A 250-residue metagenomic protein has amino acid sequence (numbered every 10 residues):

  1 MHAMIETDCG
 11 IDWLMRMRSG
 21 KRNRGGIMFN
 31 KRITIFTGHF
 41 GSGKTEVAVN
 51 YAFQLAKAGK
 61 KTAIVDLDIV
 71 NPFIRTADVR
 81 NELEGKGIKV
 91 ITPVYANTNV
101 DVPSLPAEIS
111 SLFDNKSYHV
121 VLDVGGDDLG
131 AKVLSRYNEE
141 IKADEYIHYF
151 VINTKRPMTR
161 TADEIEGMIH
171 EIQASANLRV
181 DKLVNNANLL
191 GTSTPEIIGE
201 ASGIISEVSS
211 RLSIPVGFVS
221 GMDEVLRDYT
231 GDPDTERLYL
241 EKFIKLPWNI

Functional and structural regions predicted by a protein language model:
F36: Hydrophobic anchor at the beta1->P-loop junction of P-loop NTPases
G41: Walker A (P-loop) phosphate-binding loop of P-loop NTPases
K44: Conserved lysine of the Walker
V47: Hydrophobic positions on the alpha1 helix immediately C-terminal to the Walker A/P-loop
Q54-D101, E108: N-terminal phosphate/diphosphate-binding loop that engages ATP/GTP or pyrophosphate donors across diverse enzyme folds
V94-N97, Y118-G130: Switch II (G3) loop of P-loop NTPases
D128-D232, P247: Conserved catalytic-core segment of NTP-binding enzymes
